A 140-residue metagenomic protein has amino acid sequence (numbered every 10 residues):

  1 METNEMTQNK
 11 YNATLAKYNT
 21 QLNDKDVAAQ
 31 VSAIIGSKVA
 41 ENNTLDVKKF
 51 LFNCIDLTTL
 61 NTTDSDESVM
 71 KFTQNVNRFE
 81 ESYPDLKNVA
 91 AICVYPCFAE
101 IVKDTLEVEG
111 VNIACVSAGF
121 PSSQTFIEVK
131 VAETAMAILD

Functional and structural regions predicted by a protein language model:
M1-I55: Charged, compositionally biased N-terminal leader segments and the immediate start of the first structured element
K38-F52, T62-K87, C97-D140: Alpha/beta enzyme core
L57-L60: Structural signal for alpha-helical transmembrane segments and their membrane-water exit/capping regions in multi-pass
A90-C93: Conserved beta-strand positions in the central sheet of alpha/beta enzyme cores
